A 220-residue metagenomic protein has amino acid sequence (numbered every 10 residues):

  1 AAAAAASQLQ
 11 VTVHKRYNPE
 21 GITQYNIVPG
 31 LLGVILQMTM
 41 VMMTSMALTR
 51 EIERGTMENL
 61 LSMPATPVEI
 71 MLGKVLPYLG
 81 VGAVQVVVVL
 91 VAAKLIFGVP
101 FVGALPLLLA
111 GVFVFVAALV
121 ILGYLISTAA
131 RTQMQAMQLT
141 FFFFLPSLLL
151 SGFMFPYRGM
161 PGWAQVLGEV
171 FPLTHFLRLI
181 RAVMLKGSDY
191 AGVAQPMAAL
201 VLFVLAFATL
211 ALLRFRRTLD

Functional and structural regions predicted by a protein language model:
A1-M40: Transport-system extracytoplasmic interface segments
Y17-G21, P100, G152-A206: Membrane-interfacial helix-loop-helix junctions in multi-pass membrane proteins
L31-M38, L79, F113-A117, F142-S151 (+3 more regions): Hydrophobic transmembrane alpha-helices
G33-T56, Y124, T128: A hydrophobic alpha-helix feature that marks transmembrane segments and, especially, their cytosolic C-terminal ends
A47-T49, L125, M184, A199-D220: Junction motif at the cytosolic side of a transmembrane helix
R50, K94-V102, T128-R131, P156-M160 (+2 more regions): Transmembrane helix-loop junctions in multipass membrane proteins, especially transporters and channels
R50, N59-V68, A129: Short helix-to-coil transition segments within interhelical loops that connect adjacent transmembrane helices
P67-F141, L145, Y190-M197, V201-T209: Alpha-helical transmembrane segments and their short interhelical loops
